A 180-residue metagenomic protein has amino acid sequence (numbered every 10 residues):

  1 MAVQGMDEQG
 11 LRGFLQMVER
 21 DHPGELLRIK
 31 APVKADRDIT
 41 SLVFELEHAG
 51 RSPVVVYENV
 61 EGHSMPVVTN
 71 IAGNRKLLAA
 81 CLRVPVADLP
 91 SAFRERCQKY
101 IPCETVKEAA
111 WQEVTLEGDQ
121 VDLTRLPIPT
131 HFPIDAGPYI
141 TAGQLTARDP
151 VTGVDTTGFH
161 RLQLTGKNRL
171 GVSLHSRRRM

Functional and structural regions predicted by a protein language model:
A2-M180: Extended, highly charged
